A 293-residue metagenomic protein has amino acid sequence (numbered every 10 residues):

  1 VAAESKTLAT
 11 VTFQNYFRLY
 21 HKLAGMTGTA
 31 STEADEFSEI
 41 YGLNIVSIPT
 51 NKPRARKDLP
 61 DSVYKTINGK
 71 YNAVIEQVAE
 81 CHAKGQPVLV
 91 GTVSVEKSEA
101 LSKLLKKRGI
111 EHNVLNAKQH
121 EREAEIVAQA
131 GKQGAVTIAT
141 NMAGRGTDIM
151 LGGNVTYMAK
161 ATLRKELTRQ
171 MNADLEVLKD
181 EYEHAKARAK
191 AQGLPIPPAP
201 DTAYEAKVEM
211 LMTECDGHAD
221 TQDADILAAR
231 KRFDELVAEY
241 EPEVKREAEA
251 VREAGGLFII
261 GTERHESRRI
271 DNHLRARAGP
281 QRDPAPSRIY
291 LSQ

Functional and structural regions predicted by a protein language model:
V1, A9, A30-T32, N51-A55 (+7 more regions): Conserved nucleotide-binding/hydrolysis micro-motifs of P-loop NTPases
V1-N68, N72-A73, A128-Q129: A contiguous, basic/glycine-rich beta-loop/short-helix subdomain that forms a polymer-engagement track
T7-T10, Q14, G28-S31, K65-I75 (+8 more regions): Conserved structured core elements
V11-R18, Q129-K132, E249, F258-H273: Short, hydrophobic/aliphatic alpha-helical segments
T27, V90, I138, A276: Residue-level signature of catalytic and energy-coupling elements of molecular machines, predominantly ATP/GTP-dependent
S38-G42, L104-K107, N154-T156, L274-Q281: Short, solvent-exposed amphipathic alpha-helical segments in soluble enzyme and RNA/protein-processing domains
V78-G85, V95-F258: Conserved motor-coupling elements within RecA-like helicase/translocase cores
E249-T262, G279-Q293: Conserved segment of the helicase C-terminal RecA-like domain
